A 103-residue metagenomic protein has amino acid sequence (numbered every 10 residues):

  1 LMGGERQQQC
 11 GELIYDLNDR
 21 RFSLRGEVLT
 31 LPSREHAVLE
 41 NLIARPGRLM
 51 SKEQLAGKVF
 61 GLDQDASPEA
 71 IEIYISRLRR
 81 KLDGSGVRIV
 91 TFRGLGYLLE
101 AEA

Functional and structural regions predicted by a protein language model:
L1-G11: Basic, amphipathic DNA-recognition helix from helix-turn-helix-like DNA-binding domains
G3-E5, D83-G86: Short glycine/proline-enriched coil/turn segments at helix->beta-strand junctions
Q9-G11, N18, R25: Short strand-coil-strand connectors
E12-I14, R88: Short, surface-exposed charged micro-motifs
I14-Y15, L29: Short, isolated positions in well-ordered beta-strands
R21, G26-S85, T91, L95: Positively charged, aromatic-enriched patches within helix-turn-helix-type DNA-binding elements, predominantly
L98-A103: C-terminal edge and immediately downstream basic/flexible tail or linker adjoining helix-turn-helix-like DNA-binding
